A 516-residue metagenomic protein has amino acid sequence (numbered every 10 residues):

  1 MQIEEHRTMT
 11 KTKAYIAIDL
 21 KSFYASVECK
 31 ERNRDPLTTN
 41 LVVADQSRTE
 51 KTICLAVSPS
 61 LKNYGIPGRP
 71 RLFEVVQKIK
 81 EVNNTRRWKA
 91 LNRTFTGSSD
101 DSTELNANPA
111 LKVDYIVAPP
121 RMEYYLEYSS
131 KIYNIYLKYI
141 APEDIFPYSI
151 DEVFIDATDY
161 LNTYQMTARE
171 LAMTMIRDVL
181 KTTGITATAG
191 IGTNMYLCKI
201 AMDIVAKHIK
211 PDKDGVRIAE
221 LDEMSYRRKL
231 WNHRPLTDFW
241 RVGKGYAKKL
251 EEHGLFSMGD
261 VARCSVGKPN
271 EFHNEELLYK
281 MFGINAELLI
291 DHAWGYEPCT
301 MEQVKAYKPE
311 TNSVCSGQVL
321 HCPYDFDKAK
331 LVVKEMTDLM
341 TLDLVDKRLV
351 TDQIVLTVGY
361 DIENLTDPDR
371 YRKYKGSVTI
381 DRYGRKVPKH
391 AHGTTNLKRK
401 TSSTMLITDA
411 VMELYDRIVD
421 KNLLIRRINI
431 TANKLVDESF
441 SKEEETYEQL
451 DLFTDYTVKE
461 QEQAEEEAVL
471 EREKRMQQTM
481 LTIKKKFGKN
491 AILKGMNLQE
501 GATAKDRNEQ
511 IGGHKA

Functional and structural regions predicted by a protein language model:
M1-A516: Basic, low-complexity intrinsically disordered segments
